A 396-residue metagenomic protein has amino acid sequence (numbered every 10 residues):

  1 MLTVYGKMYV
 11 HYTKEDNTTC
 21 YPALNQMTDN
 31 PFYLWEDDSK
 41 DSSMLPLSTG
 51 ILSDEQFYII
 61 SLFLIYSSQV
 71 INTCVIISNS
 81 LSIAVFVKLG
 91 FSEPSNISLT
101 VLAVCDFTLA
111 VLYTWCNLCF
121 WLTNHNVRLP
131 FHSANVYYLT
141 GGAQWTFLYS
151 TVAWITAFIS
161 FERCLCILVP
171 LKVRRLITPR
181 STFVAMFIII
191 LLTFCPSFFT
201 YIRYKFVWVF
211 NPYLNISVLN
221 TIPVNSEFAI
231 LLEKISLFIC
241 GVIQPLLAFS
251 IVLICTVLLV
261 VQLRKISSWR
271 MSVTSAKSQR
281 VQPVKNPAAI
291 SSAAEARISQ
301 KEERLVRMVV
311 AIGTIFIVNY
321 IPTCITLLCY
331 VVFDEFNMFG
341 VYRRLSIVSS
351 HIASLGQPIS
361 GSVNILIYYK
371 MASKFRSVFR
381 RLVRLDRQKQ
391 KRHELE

Functional and structural regions predicted by a protein language model:
M1-S78, W121: Extracellular N-terminal segment of 7TM GPCRs
Y33-F57, H125, L129, N220-F228 (+1 more regions): Membrane-proximal N-terminal segments immediately preceding the first transmembrane helix
L47-S53, T123-L148, C195-S250: Loop architecture of class A 7-transmembrane GPCRs
F57-V70, S95-V169, V173: Extracellular TM2-ECL1-early TM3 structural module of rhodopsin-like
I65-S68, N72, T108-R128, W145 (+6 more regions): Helix-to-loop junction signature of class
V70-T73, V101-V104, F187-L191, I243 (+4 more regions): Hydrophobic residues within alpha-helical transmembrane segments of multi-pass solute transporters/permease subunits
C105, I216-F228, V261-T323: Intracellular effector-coupling site of seven-transmembrane GPCRs, centered on the ICL3-to-TM6 transition
F249-C255, R307, I312-N319, C324-L328 (+1 more regions): Seventh transmembrane helix
